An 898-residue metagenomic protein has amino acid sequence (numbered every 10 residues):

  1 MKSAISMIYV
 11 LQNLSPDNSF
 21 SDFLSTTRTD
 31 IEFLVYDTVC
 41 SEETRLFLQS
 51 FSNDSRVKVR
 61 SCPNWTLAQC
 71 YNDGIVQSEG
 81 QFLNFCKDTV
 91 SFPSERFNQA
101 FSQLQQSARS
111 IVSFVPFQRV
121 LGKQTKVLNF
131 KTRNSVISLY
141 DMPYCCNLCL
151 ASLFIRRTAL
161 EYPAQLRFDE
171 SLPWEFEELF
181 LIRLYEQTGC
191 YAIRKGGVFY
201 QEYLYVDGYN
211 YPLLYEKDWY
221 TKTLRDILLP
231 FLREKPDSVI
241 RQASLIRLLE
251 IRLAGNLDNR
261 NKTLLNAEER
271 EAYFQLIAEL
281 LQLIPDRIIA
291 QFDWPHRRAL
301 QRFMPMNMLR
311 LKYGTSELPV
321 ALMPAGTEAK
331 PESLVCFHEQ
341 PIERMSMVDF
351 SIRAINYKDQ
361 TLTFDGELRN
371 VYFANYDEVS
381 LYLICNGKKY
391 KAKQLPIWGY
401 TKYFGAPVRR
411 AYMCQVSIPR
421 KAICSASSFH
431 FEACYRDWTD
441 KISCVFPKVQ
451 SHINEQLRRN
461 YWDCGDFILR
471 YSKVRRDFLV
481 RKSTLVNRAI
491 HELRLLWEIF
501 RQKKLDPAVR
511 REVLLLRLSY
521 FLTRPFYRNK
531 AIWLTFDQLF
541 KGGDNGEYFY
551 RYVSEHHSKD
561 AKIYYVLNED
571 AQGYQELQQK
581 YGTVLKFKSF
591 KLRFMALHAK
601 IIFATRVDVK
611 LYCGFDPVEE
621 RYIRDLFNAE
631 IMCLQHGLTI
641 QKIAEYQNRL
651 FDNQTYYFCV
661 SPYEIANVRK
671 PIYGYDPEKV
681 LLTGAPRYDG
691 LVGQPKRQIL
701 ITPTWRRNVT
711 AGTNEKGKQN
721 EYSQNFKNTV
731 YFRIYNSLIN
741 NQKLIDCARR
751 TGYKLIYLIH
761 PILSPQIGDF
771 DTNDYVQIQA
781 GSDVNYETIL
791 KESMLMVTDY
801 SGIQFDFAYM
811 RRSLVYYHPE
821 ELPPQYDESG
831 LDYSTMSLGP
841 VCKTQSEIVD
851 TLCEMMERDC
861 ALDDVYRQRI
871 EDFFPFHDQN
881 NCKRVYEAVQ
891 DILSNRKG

Functional and structural regions predicted by a protein language model:
F20-D30: Short, acidic, metal-binding catalytic loop of nucleotide-sugar glycosyltransferases
C62-S78: Glycine-rich, basic loop-to-helix element that forms the pyrophosphate-binding segment of sugar-nucleotide handling
E95-L128: Conserved donor NDP-sugar-binding/catalytic core segment of glycosyltransferases
L139-D226, R233-E234: Conserved nucleotide-sugar donor-binding catalytic segment
Q242, G542-Y550, S554, P686-D769 (+2 more regions): Conserved catalytic-core segment of nucleotide-activated headgroup transferases in glycan assembly
F364, F521-P525, K530-G690: Active-site and donor-binding regions of nucleotide-sugar-utilizing enzymes
R510-Y520, A629, Q635, I640-F732 (+3 more regions): A nucleotide-sugar donor-handling region in carbohydrate enzymes
D769-N773, G802-F874: Catalytic binding pocket for nucleotide-activated donors in carbohydrate/polymer assembly enzymes
